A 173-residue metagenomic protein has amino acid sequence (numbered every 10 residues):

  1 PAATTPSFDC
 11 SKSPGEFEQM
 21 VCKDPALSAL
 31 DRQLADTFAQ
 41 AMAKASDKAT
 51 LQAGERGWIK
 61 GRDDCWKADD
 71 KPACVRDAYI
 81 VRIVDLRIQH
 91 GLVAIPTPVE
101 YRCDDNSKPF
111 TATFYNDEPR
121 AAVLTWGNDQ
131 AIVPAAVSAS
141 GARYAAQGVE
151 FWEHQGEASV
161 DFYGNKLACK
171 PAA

Functional and structural regions predicted by a protein language model:
A2-A173: N-terminal alpha-helical modules
